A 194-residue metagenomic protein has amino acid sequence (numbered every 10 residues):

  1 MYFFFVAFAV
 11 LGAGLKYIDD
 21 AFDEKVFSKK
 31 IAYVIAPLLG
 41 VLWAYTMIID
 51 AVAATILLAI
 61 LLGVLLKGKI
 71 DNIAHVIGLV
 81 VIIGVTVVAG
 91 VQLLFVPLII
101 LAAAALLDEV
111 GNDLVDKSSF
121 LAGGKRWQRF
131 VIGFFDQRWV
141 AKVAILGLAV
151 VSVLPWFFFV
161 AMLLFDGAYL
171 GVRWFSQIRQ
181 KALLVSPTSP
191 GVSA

Functional and structural regions predicted by a protein language model:
M1-F5, K25-I31: N-terminal membrane topogenic signal
M1-V10, L42-L58, Q92-A102: Structural signature of hydrophobic alpha-helical transmembrane segments
F4-D23: N-terminal signal-anchor/start-transfer transmembrane helix
V10-A13, L38-L42, L101-L106, G147-V150 (+1 more regions): Hydrophobic core of alpha-helical transmembrane segments in multi-pass integral membrane proteins
F27-A54, L61-L65, I70, I83-V87 (+4 more regions): Multi-pass alpha-helical transmembrane bundle typical of ion/small-solute transporters and intramembrane aspartyl
Y33-G40, H75-G84, F135-V150: Core segments of transmembrane alpha-helices that mediate helix-helix packing or line hydrophobic substrate/ligand
L58-L62, K67-F130: Membrane-proximal helix-loop-helix units in multi-pass membrane proteins
L106-A194: C-terminal membrane-adjacent module
